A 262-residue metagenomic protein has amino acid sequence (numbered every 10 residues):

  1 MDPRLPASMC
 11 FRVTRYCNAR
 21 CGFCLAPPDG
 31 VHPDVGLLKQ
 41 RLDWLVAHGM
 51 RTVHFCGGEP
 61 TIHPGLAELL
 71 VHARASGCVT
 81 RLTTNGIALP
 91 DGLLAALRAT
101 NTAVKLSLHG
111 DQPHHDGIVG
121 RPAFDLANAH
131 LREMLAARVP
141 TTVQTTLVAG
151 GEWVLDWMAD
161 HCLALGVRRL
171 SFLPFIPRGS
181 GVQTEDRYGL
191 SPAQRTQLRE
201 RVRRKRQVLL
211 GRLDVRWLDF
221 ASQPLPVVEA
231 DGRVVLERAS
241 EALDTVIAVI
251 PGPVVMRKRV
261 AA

Functional and structural regions predicted by a protein language model:
M1-P28, V46-A47, W217-S240, D244 (+1 more regions): N-terminal pre-core extensions flanking Radical SAM catalytic domains
Y16, G58, S107: Conserved glycine-rich SAM-binding loop
P28, D111-P113, P177-G179: A short, flexible beta-alpha/helix-coil linker loop
P28, G57, P174: Residues that line or immediately flank small-molecule/substrate-binding pockets and catalytic motifs
V35-F55, H63-L173: Radical SAM/AdoMet-radical enzyme domain recognition
S107, I118-Q223, A230-V235, A239-I247 (+1 more regions): Radical SAM enzyme [4Fe-4S]-AdoMet core and its adjacent flexible, acidic and glycine-rich loops/tails across
